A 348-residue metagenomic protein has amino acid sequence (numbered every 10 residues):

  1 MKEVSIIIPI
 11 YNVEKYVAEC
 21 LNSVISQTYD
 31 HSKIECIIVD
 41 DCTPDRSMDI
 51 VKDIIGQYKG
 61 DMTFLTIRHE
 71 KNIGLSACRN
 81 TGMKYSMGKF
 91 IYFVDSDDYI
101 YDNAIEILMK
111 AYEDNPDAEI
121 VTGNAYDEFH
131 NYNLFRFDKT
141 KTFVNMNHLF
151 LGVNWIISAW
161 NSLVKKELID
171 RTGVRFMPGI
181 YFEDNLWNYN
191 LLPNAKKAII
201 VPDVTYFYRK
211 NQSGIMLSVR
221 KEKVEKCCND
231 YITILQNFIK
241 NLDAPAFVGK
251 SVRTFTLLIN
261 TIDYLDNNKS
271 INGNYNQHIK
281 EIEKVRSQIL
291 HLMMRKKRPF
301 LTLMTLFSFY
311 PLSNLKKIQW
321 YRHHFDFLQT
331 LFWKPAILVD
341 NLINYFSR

Functional and structural regions predicted by a protein language model:
M1-D230, L338-S347: Nucleotide-sugar donor-binding/catalytic module of glycosyltransferases that assemble extracellular/cell-envelope
H31, Y58-D61, P245, N272 (+1 more regions): Alpha-solenoid repeat scaffolds
T122-A125, V174-F182, I234-N237, L257-D266 (+1 more regions): A short, terminal or domain-edge coil/loop segment
E183-D184, K250-T254: Short, conserved alpha-helical segments within structured domains
T205-Q212, S218-V248, F255, T261-I289: Catalytic core of nucleotide-sugar-dependent glycosyltransferases
K269-R348: Membrane-interface aromatic/basic loop that binds lipid-linked glycans or pyrophosphate carriers, typified by
